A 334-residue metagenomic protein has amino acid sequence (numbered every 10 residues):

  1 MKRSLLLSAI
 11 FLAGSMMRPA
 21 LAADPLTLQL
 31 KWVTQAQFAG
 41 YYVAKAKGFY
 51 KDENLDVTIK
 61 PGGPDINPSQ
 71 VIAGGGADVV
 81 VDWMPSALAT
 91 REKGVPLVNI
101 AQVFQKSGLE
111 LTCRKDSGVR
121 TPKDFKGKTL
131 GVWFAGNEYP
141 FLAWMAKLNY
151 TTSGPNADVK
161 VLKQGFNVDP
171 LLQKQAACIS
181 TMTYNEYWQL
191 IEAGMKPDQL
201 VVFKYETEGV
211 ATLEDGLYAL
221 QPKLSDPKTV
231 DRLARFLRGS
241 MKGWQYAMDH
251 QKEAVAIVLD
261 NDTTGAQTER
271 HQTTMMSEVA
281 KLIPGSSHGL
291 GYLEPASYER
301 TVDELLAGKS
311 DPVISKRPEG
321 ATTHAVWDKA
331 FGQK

Functional and structural regions predicted by a protein language model:
M1-L7, M17: Bacterial N-terminal signal peptides that target proteins for export
M16-A22: Sec/Tat signal peptide C-region and signal peptidase I cleavage site
D24-G165, P170-Q173, A177-Y184, F203-Y205 (+1 more regions): Short, glycine-/small- and polar/acidic-enriched structural segments that line small-molecule recognition paths
V43, L109-V119, L213-V230, S286: A bilobed periplasmic-binding-protein/Venus flytrap-type ligand-binding module shared by bacterial periplasmic
F49-D52, L148-G154, A193-K196, T264-G265 (+1 more regions): Short helix-capping segments at alpha-helix termini
P85-S86, F166-T264: Pocket-lining segment of extracytoplasmic ligand-binding domains
D226-D311: Secondary-structure end/capping motifs
Y298-K334: Conserved C-terminal helix/tail region of periplasmic/extracytoplasmic solute-binding proteins
